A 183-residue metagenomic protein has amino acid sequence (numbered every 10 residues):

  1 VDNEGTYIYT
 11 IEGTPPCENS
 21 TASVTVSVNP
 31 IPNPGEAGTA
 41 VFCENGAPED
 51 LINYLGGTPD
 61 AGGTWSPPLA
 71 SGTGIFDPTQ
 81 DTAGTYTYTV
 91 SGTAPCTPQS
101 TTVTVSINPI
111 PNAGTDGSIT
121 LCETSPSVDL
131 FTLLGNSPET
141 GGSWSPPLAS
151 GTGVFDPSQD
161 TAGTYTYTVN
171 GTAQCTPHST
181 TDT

Functional and structural regions predicted by a protein language model:
V1-T183: Proline- and Ser/Thr-rich low-complexity, intrinsically disordered segments
